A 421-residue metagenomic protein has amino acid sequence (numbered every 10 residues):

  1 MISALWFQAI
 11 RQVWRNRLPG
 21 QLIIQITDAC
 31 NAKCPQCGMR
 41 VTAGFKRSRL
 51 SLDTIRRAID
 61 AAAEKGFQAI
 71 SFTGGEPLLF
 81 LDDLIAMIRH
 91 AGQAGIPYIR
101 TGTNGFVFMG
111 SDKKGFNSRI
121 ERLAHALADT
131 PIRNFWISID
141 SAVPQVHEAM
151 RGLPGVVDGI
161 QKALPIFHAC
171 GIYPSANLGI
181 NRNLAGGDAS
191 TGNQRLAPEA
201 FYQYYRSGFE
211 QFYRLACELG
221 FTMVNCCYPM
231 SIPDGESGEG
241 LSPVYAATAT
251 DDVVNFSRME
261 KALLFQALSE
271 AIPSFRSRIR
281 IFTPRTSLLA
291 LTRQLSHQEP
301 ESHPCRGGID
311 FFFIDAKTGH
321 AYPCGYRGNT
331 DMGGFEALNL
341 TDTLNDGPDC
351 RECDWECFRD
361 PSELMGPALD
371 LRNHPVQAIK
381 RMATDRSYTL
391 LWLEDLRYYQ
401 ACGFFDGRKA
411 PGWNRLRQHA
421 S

Functional and structural regions predicted by a protein language model:
M1-R133: Conserved alpha-helical substructure of the radical SAM core
R40, T73, G102, S138 (+2 more regions): Conserved residues at the C-terminal ends of beta-strands
G110-R122, A185-S207, L241-T250, L371-L396: Charged, glycine/proline-rich intrinsically disordered loops and linkers
T130, S138-D140, P144-H303: Radical SAM enzyme [4Fe-4S]-AdoMet core and its adjacent flexible, acidic and glycine-rich loops/tails across
L295-S302, R306, T318-S421: Flexible mid-to-C-terminal extensions adjoining Fe-S/redox cofactors in radical SAM and related proteins
G307-F311: Short loop/turn microsegments at loop-to-beta-strand junctions
I314-D315: Hydrophobic alpha-helical segments, especially N-terminal targeting/anchoring helices
